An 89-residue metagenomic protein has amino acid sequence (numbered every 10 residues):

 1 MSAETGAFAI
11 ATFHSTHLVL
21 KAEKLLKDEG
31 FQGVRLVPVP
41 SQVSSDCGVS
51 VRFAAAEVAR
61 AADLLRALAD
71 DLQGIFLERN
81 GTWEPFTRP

Functional and structural regions predicted by a protein language model:
A3-E4: Short, surface-exposed binding/anchoring microloops in extracellular/periplasmic proteins
I10, H14-K27, Q32-A62: Amphipathic, hydrophobic secondary-structure cores in small proteins
A55-P89: C-terminal structural segments of small proteins and small subunits
